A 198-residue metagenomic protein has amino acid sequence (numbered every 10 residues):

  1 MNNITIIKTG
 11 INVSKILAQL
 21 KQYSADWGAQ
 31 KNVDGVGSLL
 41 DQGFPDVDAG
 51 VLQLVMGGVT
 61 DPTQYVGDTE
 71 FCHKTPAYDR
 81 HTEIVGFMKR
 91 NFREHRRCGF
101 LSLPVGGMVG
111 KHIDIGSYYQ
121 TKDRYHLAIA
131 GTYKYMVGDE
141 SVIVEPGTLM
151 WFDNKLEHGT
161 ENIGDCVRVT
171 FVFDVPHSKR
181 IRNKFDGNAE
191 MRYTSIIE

Functional and structural regions predicted by a protein language model:
M1-R90, I197: Non-heme Fe(II)/2-oxoglutarate
R93-H95, P104-G106, Q120-R124, A130: Short connector loops at helix/strand junctions that flank enzyme active sites, especially segments positioning acidic
F100-Y118: Conserved short histidine dyad/triad with adjacent acidic residue
G110, H126-P146: A short beta-strand-loop-beta hairpin characteristic of the jelly-roll/cupin
D123-A128, L149-W151, D165-N183: A short hydrophobic beta-strand segment most commonly corresponding to one strand of the jelly-roll/cupin
I143-H158: Conserved metal-binding segment of the jelly-roll/cupin
T160-G164: Asparagine-centered strand-capping/turn motif at beta-strand->loop junctions
K179-E198: Long, compositionally biased interface segments
